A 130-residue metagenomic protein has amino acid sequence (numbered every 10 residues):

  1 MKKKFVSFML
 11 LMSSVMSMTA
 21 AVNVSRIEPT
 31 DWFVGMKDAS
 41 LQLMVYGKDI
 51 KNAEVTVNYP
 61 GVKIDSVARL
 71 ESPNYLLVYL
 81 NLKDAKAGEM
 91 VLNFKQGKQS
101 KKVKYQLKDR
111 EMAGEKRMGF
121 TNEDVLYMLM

Functional and structural regions predicted by a protein language model:
M1-R26: Bacterial Sec-dependent N-terminal signal peptides
V15, S40, T121-D124: Generic structural microfeature
A20-A21, D31, E54-V57, V67-R69 (+1 more regions): Short linear motifs at secondary-structure transitions and domain/linker junctions
A21-K51, D109: Beta-strand/beta-sandwich contexts
V24-R26, Y59-G61, Y75, L107-M112: Short amphipathic alpha-helical surface micro-motifs
K37-E89, F94-G97: Immunoglobulin-like IPT/TIG beta-sandwich domains and homologous Ig-like subdomains
G97-M130: N-terminal structural segment of carbohydrate-active enzymes
